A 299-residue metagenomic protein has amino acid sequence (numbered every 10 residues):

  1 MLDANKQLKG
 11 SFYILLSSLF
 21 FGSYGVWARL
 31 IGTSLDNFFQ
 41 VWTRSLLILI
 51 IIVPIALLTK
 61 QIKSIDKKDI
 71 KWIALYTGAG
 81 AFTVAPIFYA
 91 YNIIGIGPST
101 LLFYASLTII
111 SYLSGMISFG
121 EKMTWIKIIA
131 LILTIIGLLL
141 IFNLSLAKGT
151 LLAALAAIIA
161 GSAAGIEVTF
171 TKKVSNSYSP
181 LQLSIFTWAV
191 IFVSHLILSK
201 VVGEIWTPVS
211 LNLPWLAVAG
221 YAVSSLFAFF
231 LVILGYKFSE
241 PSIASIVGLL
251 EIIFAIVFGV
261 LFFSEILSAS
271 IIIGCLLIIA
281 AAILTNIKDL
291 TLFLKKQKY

Functional and structural regions predicted by a protein language model:
M1-F39, G78, F82, P86 (+2 more regions): Glycine-/small-residue-enriched transmembrane alpha-helix faces in small-molecule transporters and effluxers
L8-Y13, F39-L58, I129-L133, L152-A156 (+2 more regions): Hydrophobic alpha-helical transmembrane segments of multi-pass integral membrane proteins, especially transporters
S23-G25, T59-S99, L140, Y221-S239: Specific transmembrane alpha-helical segments of multi-pass solute transporters/efflux pumps, especially DMT/EamA
V26-N37, N92, L139-L152, S199-A217 (+2 more regions): Membrane-interface helix termini and inter-helical loops of multi-pass transporters
I31, Q40, R44, A90 (+7 more regions): Hydrophobic/aromatic residues within transmembrane alpha-helices of multi-pass small-molecule transporters
F39, S45-I50, F88-G120, A160 (+1 more regions): Specific alpha-helical transmembrane segments that line the substrate/conduction pathway and gating interfaces
T43, S99-S106, T171-F192, S225-L261: Helix-helix packing/entry segments at the starts of transmembrane helices
I52, A74, I126-N143, S270-D289: Hydrophobic transmembrane alpha-helices of multi-pass small-molecule transport proteins
